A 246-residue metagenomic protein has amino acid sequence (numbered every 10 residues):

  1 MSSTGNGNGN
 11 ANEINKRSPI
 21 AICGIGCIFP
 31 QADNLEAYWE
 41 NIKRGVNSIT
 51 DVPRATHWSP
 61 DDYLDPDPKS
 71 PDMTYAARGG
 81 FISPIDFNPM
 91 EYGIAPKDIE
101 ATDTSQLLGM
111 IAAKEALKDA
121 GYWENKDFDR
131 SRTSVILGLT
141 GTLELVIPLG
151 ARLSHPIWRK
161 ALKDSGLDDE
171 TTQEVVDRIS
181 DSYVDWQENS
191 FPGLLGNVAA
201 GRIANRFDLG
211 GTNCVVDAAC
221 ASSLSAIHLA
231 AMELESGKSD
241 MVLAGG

Functional and structural regions predicted by a protein language model:
S2, N8-G246: Cys-dependent condensing catalytic cores that perform Claisen condensation/acyl-transfer in fatty-acid/polyketide
